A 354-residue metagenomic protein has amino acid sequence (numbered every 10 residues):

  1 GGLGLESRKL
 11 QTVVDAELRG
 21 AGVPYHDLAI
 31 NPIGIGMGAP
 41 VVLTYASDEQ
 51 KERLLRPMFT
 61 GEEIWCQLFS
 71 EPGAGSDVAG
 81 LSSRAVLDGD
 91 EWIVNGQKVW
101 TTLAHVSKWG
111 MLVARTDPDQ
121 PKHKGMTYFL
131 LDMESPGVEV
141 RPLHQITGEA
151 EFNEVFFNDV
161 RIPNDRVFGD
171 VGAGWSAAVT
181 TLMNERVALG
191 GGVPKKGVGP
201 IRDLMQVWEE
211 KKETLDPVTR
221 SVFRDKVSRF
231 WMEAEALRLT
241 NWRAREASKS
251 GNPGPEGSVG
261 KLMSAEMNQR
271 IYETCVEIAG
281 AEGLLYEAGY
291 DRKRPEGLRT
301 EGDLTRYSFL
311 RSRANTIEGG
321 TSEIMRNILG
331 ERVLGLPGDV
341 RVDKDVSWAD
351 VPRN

Functional and structural regions predicted by a protein language model:
G1-E62, L103-W109, A234, S248-G257 (+3 more regions): Internal helix-loop-helix
V13, M37, W175-G190, P194 (+1 more regions): Glycine-rich phosphate/cofactor-binding loops in nucleotide/flavin-utilizing enzymes
V14-G22, V113-A114, L130-P136, D159-I162 (+2 more regions): Short Ser/Thr-interspersed hydrophobic loop/turn segments at strand-loop and sheet-helix junctions that line or gate
I33, V138-T240, N315, A349-N354: Glycine-rich beta->alpha junctions and the first turn(s) of the following alpha-helix
G61-F69, V113: A short, Trp-centered hydrophobic/proline-enriched beta-strand micro-motif
S83-V86: A structural signal for short hydrophobic beta-strand segments in well-ordered beta-sheet cores
D90-E91, N95-R141: A short core secondary-structure module
V99-H105, I146-T147, A314-G319: Glycine-rich phosphate/pyrophosphate-binding beta-alpha loops
